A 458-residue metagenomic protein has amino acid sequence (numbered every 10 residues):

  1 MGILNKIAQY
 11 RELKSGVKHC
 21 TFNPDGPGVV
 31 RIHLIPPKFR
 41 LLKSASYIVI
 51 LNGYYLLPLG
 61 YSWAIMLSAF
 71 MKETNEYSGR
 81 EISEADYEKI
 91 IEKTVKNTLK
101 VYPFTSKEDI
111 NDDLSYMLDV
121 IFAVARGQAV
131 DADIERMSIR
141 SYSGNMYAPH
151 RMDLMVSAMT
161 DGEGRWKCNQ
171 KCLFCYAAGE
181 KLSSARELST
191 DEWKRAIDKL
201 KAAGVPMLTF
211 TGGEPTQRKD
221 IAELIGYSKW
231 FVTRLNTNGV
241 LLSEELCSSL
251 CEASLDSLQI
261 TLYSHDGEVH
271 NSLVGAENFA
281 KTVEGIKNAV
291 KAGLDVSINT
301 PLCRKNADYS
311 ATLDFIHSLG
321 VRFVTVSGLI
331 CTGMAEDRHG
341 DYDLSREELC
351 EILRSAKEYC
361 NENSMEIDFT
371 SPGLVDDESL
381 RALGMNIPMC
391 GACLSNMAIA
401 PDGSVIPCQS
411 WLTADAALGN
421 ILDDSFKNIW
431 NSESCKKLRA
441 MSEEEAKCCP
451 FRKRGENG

Functional and structural regions predicted by a protein language model:
M1-D153: Flexible, acidic/Gly-rich N-terminal and inter-domain linker regions that tether and position cofactor-handling modules
G2-L4, V30, D256, Y263 (+5 more regions): Radical SAM enzyme [4Fe-4S]-AdoMet core and its adjacent flexible, acidic and glycine-rich loops/tails across
A8-K14, D25-P27, S404-V405, Q409-G458: Flexible mid-to-C-terminal extensions adjoining Fe-S/redox cofactors in radical SAM and related proteins
Y102-T105, D109-A253, S257: Conserved alpha-helical substructure of the radical SAM core
V130-R151, T370-S379, N420-K436: Short, charged low-complexity linear segments at domain edges
T160, C168, C172-C175, C390-C393 (+2 more regions): Short cysteine clusters
